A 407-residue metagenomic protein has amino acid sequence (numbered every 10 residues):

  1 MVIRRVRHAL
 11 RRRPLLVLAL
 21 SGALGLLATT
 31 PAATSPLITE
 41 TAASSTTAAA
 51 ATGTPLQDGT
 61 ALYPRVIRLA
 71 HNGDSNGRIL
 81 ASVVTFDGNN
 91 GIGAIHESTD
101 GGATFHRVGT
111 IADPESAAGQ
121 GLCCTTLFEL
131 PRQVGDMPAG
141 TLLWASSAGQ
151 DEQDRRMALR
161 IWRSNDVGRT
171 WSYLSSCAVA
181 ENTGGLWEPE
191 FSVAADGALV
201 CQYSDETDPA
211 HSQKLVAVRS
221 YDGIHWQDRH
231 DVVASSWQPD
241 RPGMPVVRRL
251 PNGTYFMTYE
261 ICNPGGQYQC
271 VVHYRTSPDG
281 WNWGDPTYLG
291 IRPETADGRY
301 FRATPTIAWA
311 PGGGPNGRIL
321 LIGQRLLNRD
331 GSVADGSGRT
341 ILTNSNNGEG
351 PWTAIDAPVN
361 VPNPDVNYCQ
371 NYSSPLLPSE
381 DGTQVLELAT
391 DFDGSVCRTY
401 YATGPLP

Functional and structural regions predicted by a protein language model:
V2-L37: Secretory targeting and sorting signals
A49-A51, H96-G109, W162-L174, R219-D228 (+3 more regions): Asp-box/BNR beta-propeller loop motif
R65-D87, T126-L130, D136-D154, R160-W162 (+6 more regions): Hydrophobic core segments of beta-strands in well-ordered, beta-rich domains
N89-I95, Q153-R160, P209-V216, G265-Y274 (+2 more regions): Structural motif
I92-I95, G101-G149: Blade-loop segments of beta-propeller domains
C270-V272, D297-G348: Loop/turn-rich, solvent-exposed surfaces of beta-rich toroidal or solenoidal domains
R292-R302, P351-S379: Conserved blade-ending motifs and adjacent loop-strand segments that build the rim/top face of beta-propeller domains
L376-P407: Blade-level signature of beta-propeller repeat domains, shared across WD40, Kelch, NHL, RCC1 and BNR/Asp-box propellers
